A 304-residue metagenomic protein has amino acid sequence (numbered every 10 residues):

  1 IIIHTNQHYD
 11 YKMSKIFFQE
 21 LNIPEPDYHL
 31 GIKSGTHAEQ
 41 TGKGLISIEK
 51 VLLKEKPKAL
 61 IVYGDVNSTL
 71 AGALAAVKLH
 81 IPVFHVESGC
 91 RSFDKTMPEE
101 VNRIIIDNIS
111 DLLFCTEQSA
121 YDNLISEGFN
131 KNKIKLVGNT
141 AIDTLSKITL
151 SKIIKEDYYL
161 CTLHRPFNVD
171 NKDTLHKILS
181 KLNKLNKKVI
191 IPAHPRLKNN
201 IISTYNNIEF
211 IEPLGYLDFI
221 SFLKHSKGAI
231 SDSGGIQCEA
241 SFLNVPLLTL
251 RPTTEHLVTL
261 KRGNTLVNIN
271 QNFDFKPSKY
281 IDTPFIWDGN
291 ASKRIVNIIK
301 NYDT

Functional and structural regions predicted by a protein language model:
I1-K188, L197-T304: Nucleotide-activated sugar donor-binding and catalytic core shared by glycosyltransferases and related lipid-linked
